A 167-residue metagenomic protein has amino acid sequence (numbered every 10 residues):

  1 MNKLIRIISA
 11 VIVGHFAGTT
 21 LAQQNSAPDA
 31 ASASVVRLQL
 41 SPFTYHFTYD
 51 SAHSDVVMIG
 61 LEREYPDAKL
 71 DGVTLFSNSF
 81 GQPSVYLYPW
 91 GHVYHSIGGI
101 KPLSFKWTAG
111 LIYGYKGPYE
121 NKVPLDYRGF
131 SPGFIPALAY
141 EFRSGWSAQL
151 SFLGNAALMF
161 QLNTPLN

Functional and structural regions predicted by a protein language model:
M1-A33: Cleavable N-terminal export/targeting peptides
Q23-V35, E64-A68, Y94-F105, G145 (+1 more regions): Short loop/turn motifs that connect adjacent beta-strands in outer-membrane beta-barrel proteins
S34, H53-I59, G81-L87, G129-F134 (+1 more regions): Residues that define the transmembrane beta-barrel architecture of outer-membrane proteins
L38-H46, K69-N78, F105, N121-K122 (+2 more regions): Transmembrane beta-strand segments that form the barrel wall of outer-membrane beta-barrel proteins
P42-T44, A156-N167: Outer-membrane beta-barrel "beta-signal"
S51-A52, F105-G133: Outer-membrane beta-barrel translocator/channel fold
M58-G117: Gram-negative (and chloroplast) outer-membrane scaffold detector with strong preference for beta-barrel transmembrane
E62-E64, W90-Y94, A137-E141, S151 (+1 more regions): Transmembrane beta-barrel domains of outer membrane proteins
